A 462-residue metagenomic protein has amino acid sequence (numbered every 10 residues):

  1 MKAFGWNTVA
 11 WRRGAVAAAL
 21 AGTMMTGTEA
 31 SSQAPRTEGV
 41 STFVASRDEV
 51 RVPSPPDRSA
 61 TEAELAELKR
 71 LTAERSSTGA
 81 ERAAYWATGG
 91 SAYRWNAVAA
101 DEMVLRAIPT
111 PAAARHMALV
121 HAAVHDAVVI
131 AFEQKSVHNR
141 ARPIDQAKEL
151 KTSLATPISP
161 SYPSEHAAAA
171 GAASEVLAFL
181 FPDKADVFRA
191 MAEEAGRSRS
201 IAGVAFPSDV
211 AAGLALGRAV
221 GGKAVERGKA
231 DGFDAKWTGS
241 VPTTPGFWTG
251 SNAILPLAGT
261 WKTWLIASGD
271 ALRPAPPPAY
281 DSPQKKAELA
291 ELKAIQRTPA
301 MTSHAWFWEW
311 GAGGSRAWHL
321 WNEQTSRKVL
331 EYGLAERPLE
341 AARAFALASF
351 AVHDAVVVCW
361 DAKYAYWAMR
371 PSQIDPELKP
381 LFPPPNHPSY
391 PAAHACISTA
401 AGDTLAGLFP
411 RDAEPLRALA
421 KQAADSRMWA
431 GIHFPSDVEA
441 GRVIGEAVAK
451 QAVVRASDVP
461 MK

Functional and structural regions predicted by a protein language model:
K2-V16: Bacterial N-terminal signal peptides that target proteins for export
V16-M25: Hydrophobic helical h-region of N-terminal Sec-dependent signal peptides in bacterial secretory/periplasmic proteins
T26, S31-K462: Acidic/polar surface patches and capping/hinge elements
